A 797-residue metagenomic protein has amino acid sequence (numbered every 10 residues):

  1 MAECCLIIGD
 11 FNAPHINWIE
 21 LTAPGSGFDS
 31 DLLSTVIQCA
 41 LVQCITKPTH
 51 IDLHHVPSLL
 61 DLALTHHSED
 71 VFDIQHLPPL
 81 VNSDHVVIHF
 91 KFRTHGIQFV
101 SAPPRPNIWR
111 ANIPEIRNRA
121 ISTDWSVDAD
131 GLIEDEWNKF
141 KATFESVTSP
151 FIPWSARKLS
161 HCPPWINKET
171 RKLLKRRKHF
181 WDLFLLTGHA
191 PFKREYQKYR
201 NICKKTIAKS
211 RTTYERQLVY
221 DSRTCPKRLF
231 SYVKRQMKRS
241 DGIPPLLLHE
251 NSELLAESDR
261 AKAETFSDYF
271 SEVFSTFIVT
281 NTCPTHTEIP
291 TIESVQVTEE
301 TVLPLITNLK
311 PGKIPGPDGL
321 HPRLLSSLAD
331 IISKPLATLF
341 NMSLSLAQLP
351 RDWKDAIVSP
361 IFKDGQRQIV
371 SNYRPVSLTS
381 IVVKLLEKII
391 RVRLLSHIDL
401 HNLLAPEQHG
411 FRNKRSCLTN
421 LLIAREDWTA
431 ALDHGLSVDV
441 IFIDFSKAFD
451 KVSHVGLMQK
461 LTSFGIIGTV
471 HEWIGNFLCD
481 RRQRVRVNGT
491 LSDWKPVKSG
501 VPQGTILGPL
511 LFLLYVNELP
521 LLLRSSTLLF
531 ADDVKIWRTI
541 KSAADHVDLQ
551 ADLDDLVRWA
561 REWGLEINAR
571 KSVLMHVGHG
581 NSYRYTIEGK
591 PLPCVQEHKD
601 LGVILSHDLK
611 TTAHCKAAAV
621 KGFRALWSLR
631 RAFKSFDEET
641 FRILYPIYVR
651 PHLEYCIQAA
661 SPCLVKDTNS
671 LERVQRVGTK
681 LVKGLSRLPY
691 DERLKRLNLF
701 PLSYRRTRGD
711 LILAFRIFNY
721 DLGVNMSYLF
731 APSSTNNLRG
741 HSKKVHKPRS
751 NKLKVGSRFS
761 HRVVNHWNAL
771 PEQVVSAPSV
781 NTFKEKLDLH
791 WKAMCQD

Functional and structural regions predicted by a protein language model:
M1-H67, R119-G131, Y196, R228 (+3 more regions): Metal-dependent phosphoesterases centered on the DNase I-like endonuclease/exonuclease/phosphatase
M1-L6, I390-Q408, P509-R538: Active-site palm subdomain of RNA-directed nucleic acid polymerases
A13-F28, K447-F464, V534-R561, P662-V665: Catalytic palm subdomain of template-directed nucleic-acid polymerases, centered on the conserved carboxylate motif
T46-D70, I74-H76, E566-H598: Short, conserved micro-motifs composed of acidic
H66-S160, S240-I243, S252-E264, D268 (+7 more regions): Surface polyanion/phosphate-binding segment centered on an Asp-His-Pro turn
H95-I97, W137, S146, A156-H161 (+11 more regions): Surface-exposed loop/turn segments and immediately adjacent short secondary-structure elements within folded domains
P163-T265, Q296-F340, S345-P350, V358 (+6 more regions): Short, charged alpha-helical motifs in flexible N/C-terminal segments and linkers
F270, E288, I292-P502, R538 (+2 more regions): Conserved pre-catalytic core of RNA-dependent polymerases
